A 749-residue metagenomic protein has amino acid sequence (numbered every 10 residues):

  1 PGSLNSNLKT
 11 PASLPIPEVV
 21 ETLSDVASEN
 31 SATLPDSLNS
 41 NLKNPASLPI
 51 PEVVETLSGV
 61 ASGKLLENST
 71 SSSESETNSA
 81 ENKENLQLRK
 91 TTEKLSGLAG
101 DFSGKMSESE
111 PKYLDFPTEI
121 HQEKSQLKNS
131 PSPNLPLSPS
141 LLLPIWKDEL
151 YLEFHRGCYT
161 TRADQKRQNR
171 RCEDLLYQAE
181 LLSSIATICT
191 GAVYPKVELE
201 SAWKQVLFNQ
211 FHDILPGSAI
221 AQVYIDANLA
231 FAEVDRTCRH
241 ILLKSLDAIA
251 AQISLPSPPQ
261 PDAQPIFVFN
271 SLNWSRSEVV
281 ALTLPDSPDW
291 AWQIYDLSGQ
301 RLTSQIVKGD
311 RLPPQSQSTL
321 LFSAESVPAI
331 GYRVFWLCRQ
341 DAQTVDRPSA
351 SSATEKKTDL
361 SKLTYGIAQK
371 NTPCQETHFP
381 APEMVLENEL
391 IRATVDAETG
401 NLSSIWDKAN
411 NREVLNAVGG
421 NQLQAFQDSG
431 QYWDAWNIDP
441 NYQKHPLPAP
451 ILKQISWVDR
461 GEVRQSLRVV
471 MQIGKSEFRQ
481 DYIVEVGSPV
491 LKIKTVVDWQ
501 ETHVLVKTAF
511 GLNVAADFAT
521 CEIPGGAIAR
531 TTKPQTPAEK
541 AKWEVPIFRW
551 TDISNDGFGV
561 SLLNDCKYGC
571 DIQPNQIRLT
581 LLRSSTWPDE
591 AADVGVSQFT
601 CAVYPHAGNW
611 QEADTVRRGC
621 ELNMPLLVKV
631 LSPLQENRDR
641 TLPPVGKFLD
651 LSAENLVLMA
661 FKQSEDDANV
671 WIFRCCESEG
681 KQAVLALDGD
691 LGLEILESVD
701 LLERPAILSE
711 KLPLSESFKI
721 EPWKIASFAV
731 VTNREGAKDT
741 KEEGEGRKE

Functional and structural regions predicted by a protein language model:
P1-S73, K83, Q87-K90, L98-D101 (+1 more regions): Long, intrinsically disordered low-complexity tandem-repeat regions enriched in serine/threonine/proline and other
S6, S40, S96, E110 (+3 more regions): Intrinsically disordered, low-complexity proline-rich regions
S6-L8, A32, S40, L66 (+4 more regions): Short polybasic linear motifs
T22, T56, S96, P133-P139 (+3 more regions): Short, low-complexity, charge-dense intrinsically disordered segments
Q87, Y113, H121-Q122, Q126 (+3 more regions): Low-complexity, intrinsically disordered or signal/transmembrane-proximal segments
F102, Y113-F116, Y365: Aromatic (phenylalanine/tyrosine) cluster motif
S140-I253, P261-D262, E612, C620-P625 (+1 more regions): Metal- or metallocofactor-binding catalytic centers and their adjacent structured scaffolds across diverse enzyme
L142-W146, F154, A232, R236-R239 (+5 more regions): C-terminal (or distal) subdomains of carbohydrate-active enzymes
